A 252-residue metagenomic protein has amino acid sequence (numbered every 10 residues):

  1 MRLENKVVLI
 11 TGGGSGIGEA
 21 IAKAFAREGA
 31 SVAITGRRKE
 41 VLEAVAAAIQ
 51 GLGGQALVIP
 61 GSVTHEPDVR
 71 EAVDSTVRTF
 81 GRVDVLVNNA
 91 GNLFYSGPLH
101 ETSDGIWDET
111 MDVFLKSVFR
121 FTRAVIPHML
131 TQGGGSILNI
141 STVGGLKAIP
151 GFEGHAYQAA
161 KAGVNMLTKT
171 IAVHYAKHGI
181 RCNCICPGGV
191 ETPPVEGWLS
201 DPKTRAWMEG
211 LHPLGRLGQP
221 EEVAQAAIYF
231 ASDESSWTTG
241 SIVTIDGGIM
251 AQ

Functional and structural regions predicted by a protein language model:
G14-S15, R38: Conserved glycine-rich cofactor-binding loop
L93-S96, I228, T239-Q252: Short C-terminal tail/terminal secondary-structure segment of NAD(P)H-dependent dehydrogenase/reductase domains
G97-L99, S103-M111, T204, M208: Substrate-binding pocket helix/loop in short-chain dehydrogenase/reductase
P127, V173-H174, S236: Alpha-helical segment proximal to the catalytic Tyr-Lys
L138-G163, K169, V173-K177, G189-V190: Catalytic loop of short-chain dehydrogenase/reductase
A176, R181, T238-G240: Short, small/polar-rich loop/turn modules that mediate ligand/substrate recognition or access, typified
H212-V223: A conserved structural motif in NAD(P)-dependent oxidoreductases
